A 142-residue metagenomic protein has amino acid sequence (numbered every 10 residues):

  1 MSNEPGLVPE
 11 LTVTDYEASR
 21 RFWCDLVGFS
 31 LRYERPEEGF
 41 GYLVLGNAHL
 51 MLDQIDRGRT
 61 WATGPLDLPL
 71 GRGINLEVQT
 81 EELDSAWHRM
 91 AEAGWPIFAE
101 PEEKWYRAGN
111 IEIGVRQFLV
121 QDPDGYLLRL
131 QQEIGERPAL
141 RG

Functional and structural regions predicted by a protein language model:
M1-V8, S30-E81, S85-Q121, Q131-G142: Vicinal oxygen chelate
V13-D15: Conserved beta-strand-loop-alpha-helix junction that forms the acyl-donor binding cleft
S19-C24, M90, G125: Conserved active-site tyrosine of GNAT-family acetyltransferases
V27: Major-groove DNA-recognition helix of helix-turn-helix-type DNA-binding domains
